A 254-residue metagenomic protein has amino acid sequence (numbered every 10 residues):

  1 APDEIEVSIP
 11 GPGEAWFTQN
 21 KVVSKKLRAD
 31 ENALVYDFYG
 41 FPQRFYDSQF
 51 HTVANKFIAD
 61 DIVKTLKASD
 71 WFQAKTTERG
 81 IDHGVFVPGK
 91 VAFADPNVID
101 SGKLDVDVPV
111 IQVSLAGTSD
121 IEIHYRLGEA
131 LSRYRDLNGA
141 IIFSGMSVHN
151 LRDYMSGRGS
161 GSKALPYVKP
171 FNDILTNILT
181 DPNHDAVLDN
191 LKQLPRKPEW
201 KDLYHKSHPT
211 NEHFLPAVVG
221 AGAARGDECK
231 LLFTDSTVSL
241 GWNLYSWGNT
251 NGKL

Functional and structural regions predicted by a protein language model:
A1-P2, R79, G139, S144-S147: Short, well-ordered beta-to-alpha junction loops that form the rim of enzyme active sites and present histidine/acidic
A1-S69, Q73-A74: A short aromatic-anchored loop/beta-hairpin motif
P2-S8, V85-V87, H149-G159: Short catalytic/ligand-binding loop motif for oxyanion handling, primarily in non-cytosolic enzymes, centered on
P10-P12, Y39, R79, N138 (+2 more regions): Feature targets compositionally biased, intrinsically disordered low-complexity regions with long contiguous runs
E31-Y36, D100-K103, L188: Short hydrophobic/aromatic-rich motifs at helix boundaries and adjacent loops
T52-N55, G145, N183, T210: Poly-acidic low-complexity segments
I58-I123: Internal, conserved structured core segments that host functional sites
A68, V108-P109, L115-E122, R126 (+2 more regions): Surface-exposed, charge/polar-rich loops and edge strands
